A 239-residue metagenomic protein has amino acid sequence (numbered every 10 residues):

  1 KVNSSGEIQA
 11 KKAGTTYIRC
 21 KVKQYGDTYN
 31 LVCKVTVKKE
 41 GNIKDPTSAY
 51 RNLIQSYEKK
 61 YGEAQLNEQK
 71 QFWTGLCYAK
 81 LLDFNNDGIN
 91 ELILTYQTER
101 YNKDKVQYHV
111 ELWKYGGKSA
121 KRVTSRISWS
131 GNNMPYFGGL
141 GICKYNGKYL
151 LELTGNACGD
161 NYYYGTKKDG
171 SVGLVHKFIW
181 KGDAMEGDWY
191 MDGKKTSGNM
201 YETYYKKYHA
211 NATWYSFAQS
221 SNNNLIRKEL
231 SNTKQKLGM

Functional and structural regions predicted by a protein language model:
K1-G41: Extracytoplasmic soluble-region selector
G41-S48, N52, K59-N67, C143-M239: Acidic, small-residue rich beta-repeat scaffolds with periodic aromatic anchors
N42-K44, V106-S125, Y162-D169: Beta-propeller blade repeat segments, especially FG-GAP/WD-type strand-to-loop junctions in 6- to 7-bladed propeller
K60-C77, S128-G139: Repeat-based blade/solenoid architectures
G75-F84, F137-Y149: Beta-propeller blade termini
N86-Q97, N146-E152: Acidic/hydrophobic-patterned starts of short beta strands in beta-sheet-rich repeat architectures
T98-N102, N156-C158: Short glycine/acidic-enriched loop and turn motifs that connect beta-strands
K121-S128, L174-I179: Beta-propeller fold detector
